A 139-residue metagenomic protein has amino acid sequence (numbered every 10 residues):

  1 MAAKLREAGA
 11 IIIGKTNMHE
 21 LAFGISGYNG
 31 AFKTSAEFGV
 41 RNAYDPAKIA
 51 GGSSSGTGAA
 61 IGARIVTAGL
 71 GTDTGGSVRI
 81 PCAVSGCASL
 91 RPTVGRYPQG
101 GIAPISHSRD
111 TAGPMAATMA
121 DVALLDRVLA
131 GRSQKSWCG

Functional and structural regions predicted by a protein language model:
M1-T74: Gly/Ser-rich catalytic/binding loops embedded in alpha/beta enzyme cores
I25, C82, D126: Short, flexible helix/strand-to-coil boundary loops that buttress conserved ligand/catalytic motifs in alpha/beta
F38-G39, C82, P92-G95: Active-site-adjacent "lid/gating" segments in soluble enzymes
A47-G51, R79, A103-I105: Short Gly/Pro-enriched turn/cap motifs at secondary-structure boundaries
R79-S85: Structural signature of FAD isoalloxazine-binding scaffolds in flavoprotein oxidoreductases
A88-G139: A short helix-breaking turn/cap at a secondary-structure junction
